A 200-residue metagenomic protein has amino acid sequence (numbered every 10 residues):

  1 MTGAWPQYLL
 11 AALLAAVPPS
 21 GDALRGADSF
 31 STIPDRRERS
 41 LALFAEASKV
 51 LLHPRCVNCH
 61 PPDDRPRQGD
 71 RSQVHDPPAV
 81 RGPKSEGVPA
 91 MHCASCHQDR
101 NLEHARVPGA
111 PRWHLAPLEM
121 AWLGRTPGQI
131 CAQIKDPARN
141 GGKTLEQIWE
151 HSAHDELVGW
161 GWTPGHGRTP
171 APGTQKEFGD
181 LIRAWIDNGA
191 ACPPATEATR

Functional and structural regions predicted by a protein language model:
M1-S48, Q68, R81-K84, E103-R200: N-terminal export/targeting leaders of redox proteins
V50, G87-A90: Processing junctions and N-termini across compartments
L51-K84: N-terminal, post-signal-peptide region of Sec/Tat-exported proteins
P54-D63, A90-R100: The canonical Cys-X-X-Cys-His
